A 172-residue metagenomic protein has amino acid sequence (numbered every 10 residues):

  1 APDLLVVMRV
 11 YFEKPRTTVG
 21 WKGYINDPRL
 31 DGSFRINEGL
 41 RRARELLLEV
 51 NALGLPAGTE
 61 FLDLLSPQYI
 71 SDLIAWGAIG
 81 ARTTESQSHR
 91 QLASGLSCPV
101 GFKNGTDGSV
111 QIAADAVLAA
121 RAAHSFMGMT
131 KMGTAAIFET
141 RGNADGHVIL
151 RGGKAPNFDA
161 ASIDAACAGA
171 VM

Functional and structural regions predicted by a protein language model:
P2-G169: Active-site-facing alpha/beta catalytic cores
